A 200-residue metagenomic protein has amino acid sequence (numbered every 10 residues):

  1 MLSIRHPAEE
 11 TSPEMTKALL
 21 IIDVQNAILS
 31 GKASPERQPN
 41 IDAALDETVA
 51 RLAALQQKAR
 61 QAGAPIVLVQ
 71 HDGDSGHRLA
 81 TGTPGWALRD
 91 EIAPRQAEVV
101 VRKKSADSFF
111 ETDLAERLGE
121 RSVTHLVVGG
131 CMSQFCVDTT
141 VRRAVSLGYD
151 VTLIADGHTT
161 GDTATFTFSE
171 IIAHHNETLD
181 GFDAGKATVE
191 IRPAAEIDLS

Functional and structural regions predicted by a protein language model:
L2-A18, A62, H77-S200: Active-site-adjacent betaalpha module
L20-V24: N-terminal nucleotide-binding beta1-loop-alpha1 segment
A27, D74, T160: Active-site loop signature of alpha/beta-hydrolase-fold enzymes
L29-L45: Acidic/histidine-rich helix-loop elements that form or flank divalent-metal/phosphate-binding sites at the catalytic
R37-I41, D74, L126: Short, basic, glycine/proline-bearing loop/turn elements
E47-V67: A short, N-terminal amphipathic alpha-helix
P65-H71, I154: Short beta-strand segments at enzyme active-site cores
